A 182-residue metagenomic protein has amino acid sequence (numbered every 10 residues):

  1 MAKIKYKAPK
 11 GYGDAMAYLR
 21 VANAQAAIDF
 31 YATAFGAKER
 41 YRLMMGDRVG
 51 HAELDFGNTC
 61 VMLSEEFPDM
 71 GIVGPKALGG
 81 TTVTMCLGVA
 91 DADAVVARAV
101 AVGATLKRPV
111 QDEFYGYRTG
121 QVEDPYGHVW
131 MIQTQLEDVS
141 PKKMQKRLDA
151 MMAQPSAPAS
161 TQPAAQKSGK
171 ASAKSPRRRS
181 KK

Functional and structural regions predicted by a protein language model:
M1-Y18, I28-E123, T134-K182: Vicinal oxygen chelate
V21-Q25: Short acidic-aromatic low-complexity motifs
Y126: C-terminal catalytic core of tyrosine-transesterase DNA break-rejoin enzymes
